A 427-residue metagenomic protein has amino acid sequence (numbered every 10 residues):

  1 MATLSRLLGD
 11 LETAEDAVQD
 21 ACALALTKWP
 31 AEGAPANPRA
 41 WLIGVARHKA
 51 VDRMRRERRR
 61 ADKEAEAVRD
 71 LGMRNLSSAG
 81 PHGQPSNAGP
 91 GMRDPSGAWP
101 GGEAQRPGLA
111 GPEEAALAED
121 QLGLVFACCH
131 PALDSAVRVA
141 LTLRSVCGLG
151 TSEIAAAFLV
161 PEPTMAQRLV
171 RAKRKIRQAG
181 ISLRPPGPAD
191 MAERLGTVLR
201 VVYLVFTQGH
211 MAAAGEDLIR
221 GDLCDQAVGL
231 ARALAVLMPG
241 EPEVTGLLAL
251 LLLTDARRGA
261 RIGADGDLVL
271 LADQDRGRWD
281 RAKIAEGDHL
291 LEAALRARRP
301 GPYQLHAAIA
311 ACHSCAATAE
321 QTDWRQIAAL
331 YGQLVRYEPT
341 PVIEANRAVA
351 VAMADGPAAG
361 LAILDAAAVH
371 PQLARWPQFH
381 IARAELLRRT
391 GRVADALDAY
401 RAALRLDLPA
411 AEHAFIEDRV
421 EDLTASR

Functional and structural regions predicted by a protein language model:
M1-L11, L24-K28, H130, M211-A214 (+1 more regions): Amphipathic, Lys/Arg- and hydrophobic-enriched alpha-helical face
D16-A23, A36-H48: Structural recognition of an alpha-helix C-terminal capping motif at a helix-to-coil junction
R47-A65, Q178: Arg/Lys-rich amphipathic alpha helix in sigma70-family domain 2
A65-H82, G97-E153, V160-G332: Amphipathic helix-loop-helix modules that constitute alpha-helical solenoid scaffolds
V236-L237, R296-A297, Q333-Y337, A368-L373 (+1 more regions): Solenoid-like repeat scaffolds
L247, L251-T254, H306, A310 (+4 more regions): "A position-specific structural signal for the A-helix of alpha-solenoid helical repeats
D255, T318-Q321, A354, T390 (+1 more regions): Structural motif corresponding to the intra-repeat A-B loop/turn of tetratricopeptide repeats
